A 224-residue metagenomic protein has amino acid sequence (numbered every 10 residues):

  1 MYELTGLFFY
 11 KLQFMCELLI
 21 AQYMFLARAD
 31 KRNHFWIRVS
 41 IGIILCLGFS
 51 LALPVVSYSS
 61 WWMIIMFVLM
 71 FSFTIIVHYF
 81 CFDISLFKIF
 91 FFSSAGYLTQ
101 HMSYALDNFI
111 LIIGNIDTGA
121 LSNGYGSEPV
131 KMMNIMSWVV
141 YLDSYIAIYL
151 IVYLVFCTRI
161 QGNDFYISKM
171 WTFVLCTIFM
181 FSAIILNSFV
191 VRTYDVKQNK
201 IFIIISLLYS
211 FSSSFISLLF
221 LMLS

Functional and structural regions predicted by a protein language model:
M1-L18, S137-Y141: Hydrophobic transmembrane alpha-helical segments in integral membrane proteins
F9-F25, I43-L51: Hydrophobic, membrane-facing alpha-helical anchors
L19-I37, L51-I65, S72-F179, A183-V196: Juxtamembrane segments at transmembrane-helix boundaries in multi-pass signal-transduction membrane proteins
I41-C46, V68-S72: Mid-membrane cores of alpha-helical transmembrane segments in multi-pass membrane proteins, especially transporters
W62-I65, N199-Y209: Hydrophobic alpha-helical transmembrane segments
I146-L150, F181, I205-F220: Alpha-helical membrane-embedded segments
M222-S224: Membrane-proximal linker segments that couple transmembrane helices to downstream signaling/catalytic modules
